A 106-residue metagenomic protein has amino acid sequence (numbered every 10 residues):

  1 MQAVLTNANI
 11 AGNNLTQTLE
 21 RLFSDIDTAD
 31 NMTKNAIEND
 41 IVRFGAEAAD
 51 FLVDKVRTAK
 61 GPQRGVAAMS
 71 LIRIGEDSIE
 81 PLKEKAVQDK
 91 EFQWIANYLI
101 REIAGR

Functional and structural regions predicted by a protein language model:
M1-N13, S24-D27, N31-F44, D54-R57 (+3 more regions): Structural detector for internal amphipathic alpha-helices that build alpha-solenoid repeat scaffolds
T18, L22, F51-V53, P81-K83: Buried hydrophobic core positions in alpha-solenoid tandem helical repeats
A86-K90: TPR/TPR-like (Sel1-like) alpha-helical repeat modules
